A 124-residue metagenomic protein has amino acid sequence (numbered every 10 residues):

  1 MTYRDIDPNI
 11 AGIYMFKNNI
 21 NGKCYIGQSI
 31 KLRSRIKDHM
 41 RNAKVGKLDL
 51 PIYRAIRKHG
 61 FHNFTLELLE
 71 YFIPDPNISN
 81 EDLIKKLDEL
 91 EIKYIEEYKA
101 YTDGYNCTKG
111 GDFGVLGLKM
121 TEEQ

Functional and structural regions predicted by a protein language model:
M1-Q124: Structure-specific nucleic-acid interaction/processing domains
